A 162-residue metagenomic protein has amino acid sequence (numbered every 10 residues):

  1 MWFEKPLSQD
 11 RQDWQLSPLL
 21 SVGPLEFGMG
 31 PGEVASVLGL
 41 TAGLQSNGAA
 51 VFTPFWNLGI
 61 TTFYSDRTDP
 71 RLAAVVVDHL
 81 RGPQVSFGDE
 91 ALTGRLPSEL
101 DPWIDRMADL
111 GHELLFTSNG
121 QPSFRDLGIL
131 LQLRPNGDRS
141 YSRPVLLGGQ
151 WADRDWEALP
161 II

Functional and structural regions predicted by a protein language model:
M1-I162: Short helix/turn-capping signatures at newly exposed starts of structured segments
